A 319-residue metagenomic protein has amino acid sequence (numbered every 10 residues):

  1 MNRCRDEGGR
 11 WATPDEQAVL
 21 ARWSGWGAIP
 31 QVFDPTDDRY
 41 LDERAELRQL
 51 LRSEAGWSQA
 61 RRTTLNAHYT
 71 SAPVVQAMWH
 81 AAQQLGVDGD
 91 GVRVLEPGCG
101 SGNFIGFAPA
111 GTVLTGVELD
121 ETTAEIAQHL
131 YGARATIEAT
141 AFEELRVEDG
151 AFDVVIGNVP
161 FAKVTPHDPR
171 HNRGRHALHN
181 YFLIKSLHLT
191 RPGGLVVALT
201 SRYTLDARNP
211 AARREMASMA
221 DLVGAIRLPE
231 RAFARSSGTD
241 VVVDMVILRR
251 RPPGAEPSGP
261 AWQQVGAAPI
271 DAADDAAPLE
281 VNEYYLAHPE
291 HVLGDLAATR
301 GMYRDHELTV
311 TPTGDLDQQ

Functional and structural regions predicted by a protein language model:
M1-L130: Class I S-adenosyl-L-methionine
G9, V75-L85, G89-A110, G116 (+4 more regions): Conserved proline-anchored active-site loop of SAM-dependent methyltransferases that bridges a beta-strand
L65, P169-R173: Surface-exposed cleft-lining segments at the edges of enzyme active sites
A108-G111, Q128-G132, V155, H188 (+1 more regions): Short, surface-exposed basic-aromatic patches at helix termini and helix-loop junctions that form
T115, T136-E138, I226: General small-molecule cofactor/ligand-binding pocket signal
L119-E121, G174-A234, V241, M245-I247: Conserved Class I SAM-dependent methyltransferase catalytic core
E125-R146: S-adenosyl-L-methionine
R235-Q319: Flexible, glycine-/basic-rich loop-and-beta segments that form/coincide with the SAM-dependent methyltransferase
